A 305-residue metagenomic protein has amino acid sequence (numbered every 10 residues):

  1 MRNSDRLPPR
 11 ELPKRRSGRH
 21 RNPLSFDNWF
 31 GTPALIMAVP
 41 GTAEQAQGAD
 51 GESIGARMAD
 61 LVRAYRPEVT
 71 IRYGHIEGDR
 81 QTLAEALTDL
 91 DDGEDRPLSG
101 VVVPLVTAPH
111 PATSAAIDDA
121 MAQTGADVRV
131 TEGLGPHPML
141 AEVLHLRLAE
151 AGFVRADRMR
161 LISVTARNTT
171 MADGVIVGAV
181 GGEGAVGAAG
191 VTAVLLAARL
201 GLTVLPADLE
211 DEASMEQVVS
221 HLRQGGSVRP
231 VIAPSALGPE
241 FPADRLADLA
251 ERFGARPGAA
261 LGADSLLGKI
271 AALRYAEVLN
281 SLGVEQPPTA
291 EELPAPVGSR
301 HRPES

Functional and structural regions predicted by a protein language model:
M1-S305: Active-site-proximal alpha-helix that buttresses catalytic centers in soluble enzyme cores
